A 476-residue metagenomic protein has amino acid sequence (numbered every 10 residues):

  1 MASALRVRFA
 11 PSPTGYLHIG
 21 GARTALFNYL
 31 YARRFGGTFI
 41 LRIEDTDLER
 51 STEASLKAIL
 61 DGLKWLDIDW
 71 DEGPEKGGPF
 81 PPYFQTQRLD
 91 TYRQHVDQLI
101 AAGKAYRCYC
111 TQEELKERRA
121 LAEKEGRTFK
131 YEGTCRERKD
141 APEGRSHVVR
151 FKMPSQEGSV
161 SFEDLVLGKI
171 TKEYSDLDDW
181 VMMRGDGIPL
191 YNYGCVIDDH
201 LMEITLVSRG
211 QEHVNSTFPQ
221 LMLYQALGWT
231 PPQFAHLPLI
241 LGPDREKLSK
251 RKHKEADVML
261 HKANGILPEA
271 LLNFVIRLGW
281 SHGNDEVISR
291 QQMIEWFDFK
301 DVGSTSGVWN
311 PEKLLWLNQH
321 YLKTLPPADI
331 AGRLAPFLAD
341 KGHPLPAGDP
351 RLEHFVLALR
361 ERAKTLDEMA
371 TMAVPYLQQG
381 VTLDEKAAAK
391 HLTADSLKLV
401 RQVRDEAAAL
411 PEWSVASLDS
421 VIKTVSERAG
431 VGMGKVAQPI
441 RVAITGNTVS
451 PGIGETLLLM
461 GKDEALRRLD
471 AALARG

Functional and structural regions predicted by a protein language model:
A2-K124, N215-W229: N-terminal Rossmann-like or analogous alpha/beta NTP/dinucleotide-binding catalytic cores that position adenine
R8-P13, L41-D45, M202-V207, A256 (+2 more regions): Glycine- and acidic
R23-L26, E269, G434: Short, acidic loop-beta-alpha module within alpha/beta folds
N28, I59, L99, G103 (+8 more regions): Residue-level signal for inorganic ion chemistry
L48, N215, L227-L383, K390 (+1 more regions): Catalytic adenosine-cofactor/nucleotide-binding cores of aminoacyl-tRNA synthetases and other
R93-Q98, A102-K104, R136, A270 (+1 more regions): Residue patterns forming the tRNA-binding/recognition surfaces of aminoacyl-tRNA synthetases and related DALR
Y106-H236, L241-L248, D257, H261 (+1 more regions): Active-site cores that bind ATP or allylic diphosphates and position pyrophosphate for catalysis
A331, A388-G446: C-terminal accessory/binding modules appended to enzymatic or scaffolding proteins
